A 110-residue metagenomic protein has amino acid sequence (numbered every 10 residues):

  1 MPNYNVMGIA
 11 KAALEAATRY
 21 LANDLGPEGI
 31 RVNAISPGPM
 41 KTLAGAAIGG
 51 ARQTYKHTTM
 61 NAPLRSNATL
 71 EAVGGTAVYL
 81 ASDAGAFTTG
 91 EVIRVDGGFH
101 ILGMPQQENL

Functional and structural regions predicted by a protein language model:
M1: Conserved active-site motif detector
N5: Cytosolic ligand/metal-binding cores
A10, T18: Active-site helix of classical SDR
E15, L43, L70-E71: Residues in well-ordered alpha-helical elements
N23-P27, A86: Alpha-helical segment proximal to the catalytic Tyr-Lys
P27, P39-A62, L102-L110: A glycine/serine/threonine-rich, flexible loop-to-helix segment that serves as the NAD(P) cofactor-binding "lid"
N33, P37-L43, E91, G98: Proline-glycine-enriched beta-turn/loop adjacent to the NAD(P) cofactor-binding site in Rossmann-like oxidoreductases
A34, Q53-T88, V95-G97: C-terminal helical subdomain
